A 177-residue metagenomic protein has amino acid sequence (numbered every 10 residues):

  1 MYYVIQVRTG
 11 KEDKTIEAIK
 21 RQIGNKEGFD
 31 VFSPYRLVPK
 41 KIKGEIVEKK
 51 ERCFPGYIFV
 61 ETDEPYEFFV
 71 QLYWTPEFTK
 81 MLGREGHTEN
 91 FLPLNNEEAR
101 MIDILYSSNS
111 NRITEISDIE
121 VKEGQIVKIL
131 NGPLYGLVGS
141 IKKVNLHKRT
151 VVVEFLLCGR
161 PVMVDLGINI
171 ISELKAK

Functional and structural regions predicted by a protein language model:
M1-I126, S140-K142, K148, V152-K177: Acidic-enriched and Gly/Ser
L130-V138: Short coil-to-beta-strand transition motifs
